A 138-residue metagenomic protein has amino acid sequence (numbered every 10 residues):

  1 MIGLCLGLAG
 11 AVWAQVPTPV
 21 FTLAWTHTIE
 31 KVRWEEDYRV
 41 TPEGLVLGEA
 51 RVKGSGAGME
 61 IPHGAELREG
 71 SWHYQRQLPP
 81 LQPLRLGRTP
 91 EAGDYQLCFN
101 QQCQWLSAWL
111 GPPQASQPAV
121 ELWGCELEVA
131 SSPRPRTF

Functional and structural regions predicted by a protein language model:
M1-L6, V12: Short N-terminal edge-element motif at the start of the domain
L4, L23, L45, L97 (+1 more regions): Hydrophobic beta-strand residues in large extracellular and virion-surface proteins
L6-L8, W25-I29, F99-Q101: Short acidic, glycine-rich loop/turn motifs
G7-G10, E49-K53, R76-P80, Q101: Secondary-structure transition/turn motif
A11-P62: N-terminal secretory signal peptides
E60-F138: Mature, soluble, non-transmembrane domains
